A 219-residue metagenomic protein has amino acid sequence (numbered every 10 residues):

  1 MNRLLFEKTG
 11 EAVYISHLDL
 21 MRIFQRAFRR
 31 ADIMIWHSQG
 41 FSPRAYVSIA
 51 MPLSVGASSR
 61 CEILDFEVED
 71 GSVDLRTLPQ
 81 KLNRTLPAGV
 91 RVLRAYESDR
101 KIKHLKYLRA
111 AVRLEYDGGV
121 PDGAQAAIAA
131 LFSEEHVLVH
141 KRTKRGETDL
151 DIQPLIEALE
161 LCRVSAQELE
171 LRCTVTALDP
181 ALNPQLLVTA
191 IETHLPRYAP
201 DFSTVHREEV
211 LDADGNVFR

Functional and structural regions predicted by a protein language model:
F6-K8, F66-S72, V112-G118, C173-A177: Short beta-strand-to-loop capping motifs
A12-H37: N-terminal ordered "arm"
Y14-L18, S72-R76, D122, A177 (+1 more regions): Ordered, soluble secondary-structure elements with a strong preference for glycine-centered loop motifs and nearby
I35-F66, D99-K101: Short, charge-patterned binding micro-sites
S59-R113: Ordered, amphipathic secondary-structure segments that act as subunit-interaction surfaces in large macromolecular
R76-L86, G123-E134, L187-V188: Short amphipathic alpha-helices in soluble, non-transmembrane regions that often serve as interface/regulatory elements
D99-K101, L105-D149: Extended, positively charged loop/linker patches that create polyanion-binding surfaces
S133-R219: Core RNA-modification/binding signature centered on pseudouridine synthases
